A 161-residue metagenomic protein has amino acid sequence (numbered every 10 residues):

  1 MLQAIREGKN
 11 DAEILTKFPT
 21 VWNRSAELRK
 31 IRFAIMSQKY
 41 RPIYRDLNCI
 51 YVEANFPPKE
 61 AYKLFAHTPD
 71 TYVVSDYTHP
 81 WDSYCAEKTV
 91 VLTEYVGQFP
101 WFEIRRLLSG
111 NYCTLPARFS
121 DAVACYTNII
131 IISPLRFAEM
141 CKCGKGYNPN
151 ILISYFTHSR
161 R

Functional and structural regions predicted by a protein language model:
M1-T16, N23, G97-R161: Replace "adjacent to P-loop NTPase cores in ATP/GTP-dependent enzymes" with "adjacent to NTP-binding cores
L2-L47: N-terminal pre-Walker A segment at the start of P-loop NTPase domains
M36-K39, P57, S75-P80, L115-F119 (+1 more regions): A generic local structural motif
I43-D46, D82-E87, A122-Y126: Flexible, charged surface loops at secondary-structure boundaries
R45-P69, V73: Glycine-rich phosphate-binding P-loop
C49-I50, T71, E87-L92, T127-I131 (+1 more regions): Hydrophobic beta-strand segments of well-ordered beta-sheets in folded domains
E53-N55, T93-V96, P134-L135: Structural motif
T68-I104: AAA+/P-loop NTPase substrate/partner-engagement loops
